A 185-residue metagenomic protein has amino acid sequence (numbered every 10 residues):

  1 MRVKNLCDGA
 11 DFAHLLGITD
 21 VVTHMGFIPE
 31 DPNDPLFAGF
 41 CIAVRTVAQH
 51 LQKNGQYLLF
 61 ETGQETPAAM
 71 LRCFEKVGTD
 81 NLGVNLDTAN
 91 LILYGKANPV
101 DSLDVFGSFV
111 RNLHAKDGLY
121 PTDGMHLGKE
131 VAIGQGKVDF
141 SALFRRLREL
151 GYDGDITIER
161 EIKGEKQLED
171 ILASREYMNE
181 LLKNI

Functional and structural regions predicted by a protein language model:
M1-G83, L168: Active-site acidic/histidine proton-transfer and metal-coordination neighborhood in alpha/beta enzyme cores
G17, R45, K53, P67-L82 (+2 more regions): Histidine-acidic metal/acid-base catalytic patches
